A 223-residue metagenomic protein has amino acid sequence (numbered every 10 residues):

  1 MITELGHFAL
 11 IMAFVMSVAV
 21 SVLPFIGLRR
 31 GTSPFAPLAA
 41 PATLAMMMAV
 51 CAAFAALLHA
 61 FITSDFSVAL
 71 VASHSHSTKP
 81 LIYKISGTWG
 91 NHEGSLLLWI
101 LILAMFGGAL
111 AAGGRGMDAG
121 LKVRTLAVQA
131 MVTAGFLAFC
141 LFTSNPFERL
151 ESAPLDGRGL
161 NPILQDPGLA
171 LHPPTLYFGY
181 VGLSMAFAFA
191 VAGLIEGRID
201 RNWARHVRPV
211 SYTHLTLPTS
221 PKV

Functional and structural regions predicted by a protein language model:
M1-M16, P34-A49, H59, L81-I102 (+3 more regions): Membrane-entry segments of alpha-helical transmembrane domains in multi-pass membrane proteins
I2, V20-T43, A55-A72, A109-R124 (+1 more regions): Juxtamembrane membrane-water interface segments of multi-pass membrane proteins, especially cytoplasmic-side
M16-L23, A49-A56, L103-G107, V132-F139 (+1 more regions): Membrane-embedded alpha-helical transmembrane segments of multi-pass integral membrane proteins
A52-T125, L141-L160: Membrane-interface helix-loop-helix modules in multi-pass inner-membrane proteins
L137, T143-N145, L176, Y180-G182: Conserved catalytic alpha/beta cores of large enzymes that bind or transform nucleotide phosphates and polynucleotides
L150-A153, A186, L215: Core alpha/beta catalytic barrel or barrel-like domain that forms the active/cofactor pocket in diverse metabolic
T213-T219: Conserved small/polar residues in nucleotide/adenosyl-binding loops
